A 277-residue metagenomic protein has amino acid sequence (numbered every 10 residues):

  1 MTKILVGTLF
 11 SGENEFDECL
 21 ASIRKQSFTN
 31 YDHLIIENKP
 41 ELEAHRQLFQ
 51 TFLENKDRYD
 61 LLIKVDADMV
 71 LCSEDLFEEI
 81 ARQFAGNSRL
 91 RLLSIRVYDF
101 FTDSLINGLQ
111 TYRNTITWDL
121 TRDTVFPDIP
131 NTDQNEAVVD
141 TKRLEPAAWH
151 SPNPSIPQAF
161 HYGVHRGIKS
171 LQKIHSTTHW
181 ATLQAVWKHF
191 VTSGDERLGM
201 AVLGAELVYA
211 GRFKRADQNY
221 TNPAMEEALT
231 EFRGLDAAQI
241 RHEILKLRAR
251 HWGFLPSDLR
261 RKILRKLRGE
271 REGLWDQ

Functional and structural regions predicted by a protein language model:
M1-S22, I35: N-proximal low-complexity "stem/linker" segments adjacent to membrane-targeting elements
L20-A21, S73-A85: Short alpha-helix within the catalytic core of nucleotide-sugar-dependent glycosyltransferases
A21-N30: Short, acidic, metal-binding catalytic loop of nucleotide-sugar glycosyltransferases
Q47-L61: Active-site nucleotide-sugar/metal-binding loop of Leloir-type enzymes
Y59-V70: Short beta-strand-to-loop acidic/aromatic patch adjacent to the donor-nucleotide binding site
L92-G108: Short beta-strand-to-loop element that shapes/binds the nucleotide-sugar donor at the catalytic cleft/hinge
N114-P130, R143-A147: Aromatic-glycine-rich donor-binding/catalytic loop that engages nucleotide-sugar donors across glycosyltransferases
R143-Q277: C-terminal catalytic/acceptor-binding lobe
